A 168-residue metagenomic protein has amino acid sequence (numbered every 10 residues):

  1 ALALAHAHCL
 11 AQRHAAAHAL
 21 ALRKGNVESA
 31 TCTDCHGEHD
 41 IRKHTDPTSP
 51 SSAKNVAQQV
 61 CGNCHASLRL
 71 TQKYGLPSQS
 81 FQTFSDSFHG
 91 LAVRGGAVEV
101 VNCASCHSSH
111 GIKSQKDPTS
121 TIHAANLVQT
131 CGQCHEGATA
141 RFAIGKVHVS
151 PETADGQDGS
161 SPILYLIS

Functional and structural regions predicted by a protein language model:
A1-Y165: Inter-heme linker and motif-flanking segments adjacent to c-type heme-binding CXXCH motifs in c-type cytochromes
